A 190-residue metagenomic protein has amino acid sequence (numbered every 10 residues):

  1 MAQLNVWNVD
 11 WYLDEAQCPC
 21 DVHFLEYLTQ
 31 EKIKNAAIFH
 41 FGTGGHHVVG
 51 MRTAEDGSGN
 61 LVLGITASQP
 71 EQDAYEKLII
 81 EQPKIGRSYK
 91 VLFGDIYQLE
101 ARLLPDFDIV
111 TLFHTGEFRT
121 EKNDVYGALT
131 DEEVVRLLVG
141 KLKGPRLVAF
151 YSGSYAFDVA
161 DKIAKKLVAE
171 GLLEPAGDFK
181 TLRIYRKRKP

Functional and structural regions predicted by a protein language model:
M1-N35: Class I SAM-dependent methyltransferase Rossmann-like catalytic core, especially the SAM/SAH-binding loop
W7-D14, S154-P190: Class I S-adenosyl-L-methionine
I33-H46: Conserved class I S-adenosyl-L-methionine
G44-G59: Conserved SAM-binding loop of SAM-dependent methyltransferases across substrates and taxa, primarily the Class I
I85-Y97: Conserved SAM-binding strand-loop segment of SAM-dependent methyltransferases
Y97-V110: A short acidic, Gly/Pro-enriched loop at the edge of an enzyme's catalytic core that lines a small-molecule cofactor
D108-L129: A short SAM/SAH-binding and catalytic strip from SAM-dependent methyltransferases
V134-V135, G144-G153: Conserved beta-strand signature within the Rossmann-like core of class I S-adenosyl-L-methionine
